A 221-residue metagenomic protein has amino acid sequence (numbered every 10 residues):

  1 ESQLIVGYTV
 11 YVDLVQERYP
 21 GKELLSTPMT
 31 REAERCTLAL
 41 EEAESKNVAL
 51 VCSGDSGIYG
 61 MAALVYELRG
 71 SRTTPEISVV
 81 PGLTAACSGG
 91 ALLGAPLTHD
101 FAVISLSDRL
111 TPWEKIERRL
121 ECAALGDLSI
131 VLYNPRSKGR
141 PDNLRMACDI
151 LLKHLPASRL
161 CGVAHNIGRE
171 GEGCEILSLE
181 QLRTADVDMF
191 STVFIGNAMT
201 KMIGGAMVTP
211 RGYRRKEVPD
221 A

Functional and structural regions predicted by a protein language model:
E1-I77, S88, R183, P219-A221: Class I S-adenosyl-L-methionine
S2-I5, R18, E42-K46, L68 (+6 more regions): Change "in soluble alpha/beta enzymes" to "in soluble alpha/beta proteins
Q3-L4, E23-L24, K46-L50, E76-S78 (+5 more regions): Structural motif
T9-V12, S26-E34, L83, A102-L110 (+1 more regions): Short, acidic/turn-prone active-site loops that include or flank metal/cofactor- and phosphate-binding residues
V10-Y11, G54-S56, T84, D108-R109 (+2 more regions): Short, ordered loop/turn segments at secondary-structure junctions
R18, M61-A62, G89-A91, E114-I116 (+2 more regions): Short, well-ordered secondary-structure micro-motifs
N47-V48, L125-A221: A contiguous loop/helix-start segment that scaffolds small-molecule binding in enzyme catalytic cores
G60-G126: Class I SAM-dependent methyltransferase SAM-binding "motif I" and its flanking Rossmann-like core
